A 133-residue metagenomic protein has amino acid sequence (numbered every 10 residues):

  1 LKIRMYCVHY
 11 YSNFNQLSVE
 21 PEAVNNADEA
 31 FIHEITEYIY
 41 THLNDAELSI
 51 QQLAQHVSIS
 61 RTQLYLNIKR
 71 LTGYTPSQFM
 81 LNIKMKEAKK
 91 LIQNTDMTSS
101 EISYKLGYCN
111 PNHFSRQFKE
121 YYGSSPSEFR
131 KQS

Functional and structural regions predicted by a protein language model:
L1-N13: The C-terminal output helix
S12-S18, L64: Conserved P-loop NTPase catalytic core
Q16-I32, T41-E47: Regulatory hinge/linker segments at domain boundaries that couple sensory/effector modules to output domains
A30-Y38, M80, K86-E87: Pre-recognition alpha-helix immediately N-terminal to the DNA-recognition helix within helix-turn-helix or winged-helix
T36-L48, I68, T72, K89-T98 (+2 more regions): Basic, amphipathic alpha-helical hairpins
Q51-S60, L64, I68, E101-C109 (+2 more regions): Append "Primarily bacterial transcriptional regulators
R70-C109, K131-S133: Terminal helix-turn-helix DNA-binding modules in bacterial transcription factors
R116-S133: …primarily DNA-binding HTH/wHTH and HhH modules…
